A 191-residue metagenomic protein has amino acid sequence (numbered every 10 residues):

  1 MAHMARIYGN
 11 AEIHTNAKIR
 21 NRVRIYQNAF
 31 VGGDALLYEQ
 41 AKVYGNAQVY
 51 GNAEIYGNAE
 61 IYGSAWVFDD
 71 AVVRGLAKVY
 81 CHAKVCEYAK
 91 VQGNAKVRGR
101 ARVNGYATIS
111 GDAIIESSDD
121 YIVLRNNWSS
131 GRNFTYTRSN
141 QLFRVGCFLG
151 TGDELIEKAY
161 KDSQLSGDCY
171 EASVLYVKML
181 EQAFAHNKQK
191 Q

Functional and structural regions predicted by a protein language model:
M1-M4, N10, G99, G105-Y106 (+1 more regions): Intrinsic low-complexity/IDR segments
M4-S118: A detector of tandem-repeat and repeat-rich interaction/domain scaffolds
